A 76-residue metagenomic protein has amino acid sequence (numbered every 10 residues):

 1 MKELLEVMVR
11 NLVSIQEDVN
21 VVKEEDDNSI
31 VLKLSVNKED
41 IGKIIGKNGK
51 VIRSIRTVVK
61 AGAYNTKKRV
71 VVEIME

Functional and structural regions predicted by a protein language model:
M1-K43, T57-E76: RNA-contacting regions in translation and RNA-metabolism proteins, encompassing KH/S1 modules where present
G42-R53: Ordered, soluble secondary-structure elements with a strong preference for glycine-centered loop motifs and nearby
